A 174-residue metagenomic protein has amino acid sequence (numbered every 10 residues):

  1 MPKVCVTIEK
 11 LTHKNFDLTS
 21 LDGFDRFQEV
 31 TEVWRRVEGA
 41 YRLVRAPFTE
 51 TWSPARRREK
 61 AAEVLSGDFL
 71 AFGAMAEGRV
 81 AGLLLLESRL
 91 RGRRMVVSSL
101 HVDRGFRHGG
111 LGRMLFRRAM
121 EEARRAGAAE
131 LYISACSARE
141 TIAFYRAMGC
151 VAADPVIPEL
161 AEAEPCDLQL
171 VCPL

Functional and structural regions predicted by a protein language model:
M1-T7: Short, intrinsically disordered or compositionally biased N-terminal tails of bacterial proteins
T12-F16, S20-R94, S98, D103-R104 (+4 more regions): Acetyl-CoA-dependent GNAT
G39, R124, T141, E162-A163: Short secondary-structure boundary/hinge segments and terminal tails
F72, R79, D103-R117, E121-A126 (+2 more regions): Conserved glycine-rich acetyl-CoA-binding loop
G92-R94, E130, D167: A generic structural signal for beta-strand entry/edge sites
S99-H101, E130-Y132, Q169-V171: Short aromatic/hydrophobic contact patches that present stacked aromatics for nucleic-acid/ligand binding
Y132, C136, V151-L168: Conserved catalytic-core motifs of GNAT/GCN5-like acyltransferases
